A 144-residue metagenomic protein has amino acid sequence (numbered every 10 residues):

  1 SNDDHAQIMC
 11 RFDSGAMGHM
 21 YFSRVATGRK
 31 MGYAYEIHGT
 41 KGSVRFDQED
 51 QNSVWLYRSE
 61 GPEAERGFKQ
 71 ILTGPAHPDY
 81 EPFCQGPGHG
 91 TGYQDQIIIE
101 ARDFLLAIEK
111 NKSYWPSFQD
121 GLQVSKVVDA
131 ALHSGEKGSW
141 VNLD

Functional and structural regions predicted by a protein language model:
S1-M31, Q119: Rossmann-like dinucleotide-binding domain that binds NAD(P)(H)
S1-S14, K41-W115: C-terminal glycine/acidic-rich active-site capping loop/insertion
Y21, D47-Q48, S117, D144: Short linear motifs in exposed loops
F104, G121, G138: Hydrophobic, well-ordered secondary-structure elements that form the walls of internal hydrophobic environments
G121-G135: C-terminal hydrophobic helical "lid"/dimerization subdomain of Rossmann-like NAD(P)H-dependent oxidoreductases
H133-D144: C-terminal capping/lid region of NAD(P)-dependent oxidoreductase domains
